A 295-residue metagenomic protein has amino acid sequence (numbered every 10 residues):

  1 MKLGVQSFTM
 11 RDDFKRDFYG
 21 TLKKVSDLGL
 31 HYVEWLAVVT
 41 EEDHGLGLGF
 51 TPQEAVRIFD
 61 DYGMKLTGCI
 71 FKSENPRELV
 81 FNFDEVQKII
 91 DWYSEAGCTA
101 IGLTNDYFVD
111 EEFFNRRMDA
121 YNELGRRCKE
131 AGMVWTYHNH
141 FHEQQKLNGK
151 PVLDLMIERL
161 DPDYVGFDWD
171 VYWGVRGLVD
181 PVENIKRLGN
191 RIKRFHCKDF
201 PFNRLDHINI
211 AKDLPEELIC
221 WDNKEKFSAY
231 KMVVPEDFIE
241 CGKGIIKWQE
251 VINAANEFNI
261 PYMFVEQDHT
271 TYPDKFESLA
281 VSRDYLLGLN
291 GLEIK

Functional and structural regions predicted by a protein language model:
M1-T99, R283-K295: N-terminal pre-domain/capping segments
V5, Y32, R126-I239, I245: Acidic/histidine-rich catalytic cores of soluble enzymes
Q6-M10, L36-T40, F71-E74, N105-F108 (+4 more regions): Active-site beta-loop-alpha junctions enriched in small/polar residues
K23, Y32, I58-Y62, P76-F167 (+2 more regions): Active-site acidic/histidine proton-transfer and metal-coordination neighborhood in alpha/beta enzyme cores
V33-E34, T67, I101, F167 (+2 more regions): Hydrophobic residues within beta-strands of alpha/beta enzymes
E240, D268-K295: Aromatic-rich peripheral "rim/lid" segments of glycoside hydrolase catalytic domains that contact and position glycan
K243-N256: A short, acidic, amphipathic alpha-helical segment used as a generic capping/interface helix at domain edges
N259-T271: Short helix/strand-capping connector loops at secondary-structure junctions
